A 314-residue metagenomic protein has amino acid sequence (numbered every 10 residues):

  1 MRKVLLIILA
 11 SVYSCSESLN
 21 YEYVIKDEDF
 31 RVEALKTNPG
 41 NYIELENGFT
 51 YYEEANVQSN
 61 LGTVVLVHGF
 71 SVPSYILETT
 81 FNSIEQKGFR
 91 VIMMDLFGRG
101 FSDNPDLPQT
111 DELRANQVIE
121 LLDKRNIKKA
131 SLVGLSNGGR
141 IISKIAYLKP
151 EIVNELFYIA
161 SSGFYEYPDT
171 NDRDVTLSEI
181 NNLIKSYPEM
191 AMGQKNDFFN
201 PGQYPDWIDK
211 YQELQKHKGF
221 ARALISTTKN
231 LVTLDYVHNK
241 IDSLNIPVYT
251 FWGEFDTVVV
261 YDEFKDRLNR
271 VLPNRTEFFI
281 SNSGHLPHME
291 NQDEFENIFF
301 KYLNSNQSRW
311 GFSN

Functional and structural regions predicted by a protein language model:
L5-G62, Q86-F89, K128, F300-N314: Alpha/beta-hydrolase fold catalytic core
Y13, A55-F101: Conserved HGGG/HGGXW glycine-rich cap/lid loop of the alpha/beta-hydrolase fold
I43-F49, L96-V133: Active-site loop/oxyanion-hole signature of alpha/beta-hydrolase fold enzymes
R140-L148, L156-K185: Flexible "cap/lid" loop of the alpha/beta hydrolase fold
D169-R173, L183-S243: Conserved alpha/beta-hydrolase catalytic His-Asp/Glu region
L244, T250-W252, D256: Short beta-strand/loop motif that positions the catalytic acidic residue of the alpha/beta-hydrolase fold
E254-V259, H285: Acidic catalytic loop of the alpha/beta-hydrolase fold
N274-N314: Catalytic active-site module of serine/aspartate enzymes centered on a nucleophile-bearing elbow/loop
